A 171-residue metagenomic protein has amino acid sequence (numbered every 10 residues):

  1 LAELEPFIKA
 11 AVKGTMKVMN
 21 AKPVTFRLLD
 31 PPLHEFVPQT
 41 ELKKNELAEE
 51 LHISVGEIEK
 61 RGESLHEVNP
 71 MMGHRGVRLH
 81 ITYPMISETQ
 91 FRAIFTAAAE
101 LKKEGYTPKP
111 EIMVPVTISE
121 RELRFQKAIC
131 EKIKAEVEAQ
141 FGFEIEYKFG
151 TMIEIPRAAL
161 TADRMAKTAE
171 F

Functional and structural regions predicted by a protein language model:
L1-F171: Conserved alpha/beta-domain cores
